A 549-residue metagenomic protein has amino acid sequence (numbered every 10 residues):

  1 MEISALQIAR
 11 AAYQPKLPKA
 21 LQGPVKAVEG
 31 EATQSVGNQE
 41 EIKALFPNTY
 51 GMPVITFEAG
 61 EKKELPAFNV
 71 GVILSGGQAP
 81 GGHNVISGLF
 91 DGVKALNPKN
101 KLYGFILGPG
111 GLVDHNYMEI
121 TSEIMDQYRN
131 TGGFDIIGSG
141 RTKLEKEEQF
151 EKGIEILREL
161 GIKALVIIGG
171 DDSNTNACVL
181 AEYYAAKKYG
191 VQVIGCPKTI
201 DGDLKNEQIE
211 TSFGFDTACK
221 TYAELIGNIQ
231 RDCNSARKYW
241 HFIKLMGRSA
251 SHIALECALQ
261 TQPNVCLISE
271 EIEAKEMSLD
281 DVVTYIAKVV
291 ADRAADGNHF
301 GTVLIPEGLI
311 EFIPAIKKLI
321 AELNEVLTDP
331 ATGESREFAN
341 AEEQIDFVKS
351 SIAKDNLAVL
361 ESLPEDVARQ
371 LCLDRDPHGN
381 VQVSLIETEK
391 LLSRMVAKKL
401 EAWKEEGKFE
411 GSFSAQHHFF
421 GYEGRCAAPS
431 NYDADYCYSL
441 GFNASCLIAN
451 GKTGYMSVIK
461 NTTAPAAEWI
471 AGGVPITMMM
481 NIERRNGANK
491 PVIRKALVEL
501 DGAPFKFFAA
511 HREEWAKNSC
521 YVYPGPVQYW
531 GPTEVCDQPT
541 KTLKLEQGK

Functional and structural regions predicted by a protein language model:
M1-G23, I316-A321, G333-K549: C-terminal non-catalytic interaction/assembly regions of soluble proteins
M1-P18, K63-V113: N-terminal phosphate-binding or glycine-rich loops at protein starts, especially the Walker A/P-loop of NTPases
P24, G30-K63, L112-K163, I200 (+3 more regions): Glycine-rich oxoanion-binding loops at beta->alpha junctions
L65-I73, Y128-G140, K198-E210, S235-K238 (+1 more regions): Gly-rich Lys/Arg/Thr-decorated short loops/hinges at beta-loop-alpha junctions or inter-strand turns that position
S75-G77, F105-G110, R141-T142, G170-D171 (+5 more regions): Short, ordered loop/turn segments at secondary-structure junctions
A79-L89, L112-V113, E145-F150, D171-V179 (+3 more regions): Short glycine/serine/threonine-rich phosphate/pyrophosphate-binding segments that cradle anionic phosphate groups
N100, A164-G169, T175-Q192, E207-S412: Accessory alpha-helical/coil subdomains and C-terminal extensions that flank or cap enzyme catalytic cores
